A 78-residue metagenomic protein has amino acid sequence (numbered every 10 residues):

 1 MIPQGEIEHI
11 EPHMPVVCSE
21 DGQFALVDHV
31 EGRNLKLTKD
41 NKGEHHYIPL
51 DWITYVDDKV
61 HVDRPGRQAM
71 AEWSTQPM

Functional and structural regions predicted by a protein language model:
M1-M78: Peripheral interaction segments used for macromolecular assembly
